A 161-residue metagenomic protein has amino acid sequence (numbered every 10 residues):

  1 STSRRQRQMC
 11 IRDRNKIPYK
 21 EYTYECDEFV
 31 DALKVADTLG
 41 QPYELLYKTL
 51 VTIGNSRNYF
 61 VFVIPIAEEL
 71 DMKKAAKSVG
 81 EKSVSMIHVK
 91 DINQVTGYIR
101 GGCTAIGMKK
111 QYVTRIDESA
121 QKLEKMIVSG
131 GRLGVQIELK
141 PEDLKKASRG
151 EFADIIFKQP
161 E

Functional and structural regions predicted by a protein language model:
S1-I11: Single conserved hydrophobic/aromatic residue that forms the stacking wall/gate of nucleotide- or nucleobase-binding
Q8, R14-T38: N-terminal polybasic phosphate/anion-binding patch
A36-F60: Short, structured active-site "lid" loops
T38, A67-E68, A76-E81, G131 (+1 more regions): Short, solvent-exposed amphipathic alpha-helical segments in soluble enzyme and RNA/protein-processing domains
I53-D91: Helix-adjacent hinge/juxtasegments
V84-T104: Terminal hydrophobic/aromatic helix or amphipathic segment near a protein terminus
G97-E161: Acidic and generally charged, gly/proline-rich low-complexity regions
